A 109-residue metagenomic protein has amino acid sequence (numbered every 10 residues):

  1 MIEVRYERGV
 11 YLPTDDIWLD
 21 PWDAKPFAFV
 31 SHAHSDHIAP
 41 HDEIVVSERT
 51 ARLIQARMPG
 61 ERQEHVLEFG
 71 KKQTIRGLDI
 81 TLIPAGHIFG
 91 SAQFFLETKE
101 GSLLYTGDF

Functional and structural regions predicted by a protein language model:
I2-T14, W18-D23, F27, A33-F109: His/Asp/Glu-rich metal-coordinating catalytic cores of metallo-dependent phosphodiesterases/hydrolases acting on
